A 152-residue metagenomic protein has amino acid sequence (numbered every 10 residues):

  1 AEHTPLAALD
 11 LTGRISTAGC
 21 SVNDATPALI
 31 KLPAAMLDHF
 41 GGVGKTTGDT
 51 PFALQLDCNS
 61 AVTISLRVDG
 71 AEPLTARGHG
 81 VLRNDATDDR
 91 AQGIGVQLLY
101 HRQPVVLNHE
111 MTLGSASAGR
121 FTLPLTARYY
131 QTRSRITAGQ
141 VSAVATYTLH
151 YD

Functional and structural regions predicted by a protein language model:
A1-D152: Mature extracellular/passenger domains of Gram-negative fimbrial/pilin and adhesin proteins
